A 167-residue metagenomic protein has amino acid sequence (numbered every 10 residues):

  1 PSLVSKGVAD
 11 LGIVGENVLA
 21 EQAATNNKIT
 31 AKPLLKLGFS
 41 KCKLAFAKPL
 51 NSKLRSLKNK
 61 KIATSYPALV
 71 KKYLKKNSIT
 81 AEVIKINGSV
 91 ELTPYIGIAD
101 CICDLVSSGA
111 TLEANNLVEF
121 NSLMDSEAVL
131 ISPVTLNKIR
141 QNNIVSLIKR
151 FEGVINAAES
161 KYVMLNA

Functional and structural regions predicted by a protein language model:
P1-A167: Domain-level signature for soluble enzymes in the chorismate/prephenate branch of the shikimate pathway
